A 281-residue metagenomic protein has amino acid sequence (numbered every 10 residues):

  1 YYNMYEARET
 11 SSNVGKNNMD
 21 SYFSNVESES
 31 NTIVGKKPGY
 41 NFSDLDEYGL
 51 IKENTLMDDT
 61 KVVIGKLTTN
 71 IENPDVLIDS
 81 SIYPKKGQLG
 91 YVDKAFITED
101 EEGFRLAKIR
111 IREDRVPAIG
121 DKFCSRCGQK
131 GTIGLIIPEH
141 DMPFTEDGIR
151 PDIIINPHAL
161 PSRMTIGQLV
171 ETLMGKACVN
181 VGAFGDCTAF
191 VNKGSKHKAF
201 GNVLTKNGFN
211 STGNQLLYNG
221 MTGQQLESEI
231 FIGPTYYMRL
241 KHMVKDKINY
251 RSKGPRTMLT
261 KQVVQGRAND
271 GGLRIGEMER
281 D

Functional and structural regions predicted by a protein language model:
Y1-D281: Long insertion/accessory domains within large nucleic-acid-processing enzymes
